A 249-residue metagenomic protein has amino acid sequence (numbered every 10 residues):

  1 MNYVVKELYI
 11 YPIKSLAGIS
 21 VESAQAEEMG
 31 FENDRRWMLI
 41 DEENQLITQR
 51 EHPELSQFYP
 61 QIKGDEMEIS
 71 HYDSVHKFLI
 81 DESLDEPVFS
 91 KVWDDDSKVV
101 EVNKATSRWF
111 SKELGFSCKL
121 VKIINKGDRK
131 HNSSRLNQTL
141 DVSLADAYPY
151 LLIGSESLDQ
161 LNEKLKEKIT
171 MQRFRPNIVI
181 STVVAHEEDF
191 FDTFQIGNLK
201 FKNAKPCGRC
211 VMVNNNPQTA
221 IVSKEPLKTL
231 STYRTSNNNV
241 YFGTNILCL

Functional and structural regions predicted by a protein language model:
M1-L249: Metal-cofactor-dependent catalytic cores
